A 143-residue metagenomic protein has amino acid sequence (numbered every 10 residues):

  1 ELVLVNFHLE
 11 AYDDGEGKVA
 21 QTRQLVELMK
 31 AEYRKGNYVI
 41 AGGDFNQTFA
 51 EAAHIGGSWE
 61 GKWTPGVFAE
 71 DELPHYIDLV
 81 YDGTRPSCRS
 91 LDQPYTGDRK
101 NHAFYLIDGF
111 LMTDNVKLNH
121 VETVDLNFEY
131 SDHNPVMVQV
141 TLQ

Functional and structural regions predicted by a protein language model:
E1-N6, V116, V140-Q143: Beta-strand-turn-beta hairpins that frame and shape the catalytic cleft of phosphate-ester-processing enzymes
E1-V19: Metal-dependent phosphoester/phosphodiester hydrolase catalytic core
V5, A103-I107, D132-V136: Residues that flank catalytic or metal-binding motifs in active/ligand-binding sites
F7-L9, G43-F45, N134: Active-site metal-binding loops of divalent metal-dependent hydrolases
D14-G17, N127-D132: Solvent-exposed loop/turn segments connecting transmembrane beta-strands in outer-membrane beta-barrel proteins
D14-N115: Metal-dependent phosphoesterases centered on the DNase I-like endonuclease/exonuclease/phosphatase
F110-M112, M137-T141: Short, well-ordered beta-strand micro-motif
V116-N127: Low-complexity, intrinsically disordered Gly/Pro/Thr-rich segments
